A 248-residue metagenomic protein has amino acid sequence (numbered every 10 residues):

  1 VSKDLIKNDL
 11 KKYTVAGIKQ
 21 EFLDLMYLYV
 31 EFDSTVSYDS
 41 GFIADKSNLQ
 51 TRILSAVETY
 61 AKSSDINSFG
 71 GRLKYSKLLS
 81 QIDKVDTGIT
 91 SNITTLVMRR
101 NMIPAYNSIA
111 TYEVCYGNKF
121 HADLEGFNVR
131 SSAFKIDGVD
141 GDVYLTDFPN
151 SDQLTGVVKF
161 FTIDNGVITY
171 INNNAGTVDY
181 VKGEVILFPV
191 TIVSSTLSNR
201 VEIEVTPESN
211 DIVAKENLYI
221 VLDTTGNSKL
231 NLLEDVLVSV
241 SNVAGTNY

Functional and structural regions predicted by a protein language model:
V1-D65, F69: Carbohydrate-recognition loop of C-type lectin domains
D4-K11, S80-I82, K159-F160: Short amphipathic alpha-helix segments
I18, L28-F32, G71, N92-T94 (+4 more regions): Structural beta-strand/beta-sheet cores of well-ordered domains, especially the beta-sheet scaffolds that support
L28-V36, N101-A105, E184: Short glycine/threonine-rich beta-strand-turn micro-motifs
S37-G41, K119-H121, I192, E208-N210: Short, glycine-/Ser/Thr-/acidic-enriched flexible segments
S40-A44, I89-S91, V185-L187: Short beta-strands and strand-coil junctions in structured, solvent-facing domains, enriched
N48-P149, I212, Y219-V221, G226-S228 (+2 more regions): An aromatic-glycine-centered, glycine-rich loop/turn in mixed alpha/beta architecture
Q153-V158, D164-Y248: Surface-exposed interaction regions enriched in Ser/Thr/Asp/Glu that occur as long low-complexity tracts or repetitive
